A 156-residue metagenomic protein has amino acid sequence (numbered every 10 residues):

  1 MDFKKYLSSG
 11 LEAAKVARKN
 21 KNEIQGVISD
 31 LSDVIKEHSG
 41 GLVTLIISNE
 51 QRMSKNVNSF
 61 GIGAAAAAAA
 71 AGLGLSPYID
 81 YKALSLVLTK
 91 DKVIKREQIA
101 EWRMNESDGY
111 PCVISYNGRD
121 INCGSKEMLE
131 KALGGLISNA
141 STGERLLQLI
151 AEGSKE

Functional and structural regions predicted by a protein language model:
M1-Q51: Charge-rich, low-complexity N-terminal segments
L7, K55-G74: Glycine- and small hydrophobic-rich membrane-insertion segments that are intrinsically disordered in solution
V16, E23, V27, I121 (+2 more regions): Non-membrane alpha-helical secondary structure
K21, S39, N58, K82 (+1 more regions): Functionally constrained cores in energy, signaling, and assembly domains
D30, Q51, K55-S59, E156: Short amphipathic alpha-helical patches
V34, V87-D91, L149-E152: Low-complexity, intrinsically disordered/propeptide-like segments
A65-N139: Intrinsically disordered, low-complexity regulatory segments enriched in Ser/Thr/Pro and charged residues
K131-E156: Acidic, proline/glycine-rich low-complexity IDRs
